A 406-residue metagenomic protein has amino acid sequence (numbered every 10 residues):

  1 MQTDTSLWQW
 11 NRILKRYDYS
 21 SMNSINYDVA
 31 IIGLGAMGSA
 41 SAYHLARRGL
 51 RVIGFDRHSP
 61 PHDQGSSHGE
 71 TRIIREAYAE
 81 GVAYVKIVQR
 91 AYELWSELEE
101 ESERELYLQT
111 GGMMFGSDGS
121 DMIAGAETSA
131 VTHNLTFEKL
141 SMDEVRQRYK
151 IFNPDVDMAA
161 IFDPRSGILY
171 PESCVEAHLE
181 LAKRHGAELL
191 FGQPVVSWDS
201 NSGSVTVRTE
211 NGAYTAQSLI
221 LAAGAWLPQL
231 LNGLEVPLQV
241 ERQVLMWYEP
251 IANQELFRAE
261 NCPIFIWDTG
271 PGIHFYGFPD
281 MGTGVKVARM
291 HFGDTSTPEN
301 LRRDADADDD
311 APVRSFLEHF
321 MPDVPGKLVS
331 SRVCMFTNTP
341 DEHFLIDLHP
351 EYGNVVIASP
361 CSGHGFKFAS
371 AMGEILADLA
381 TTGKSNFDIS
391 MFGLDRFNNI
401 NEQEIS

Functional and structural regions predicted by a protein language model:
N23-G35: Beta1/beta-strand and adjacent pyrophosphate-binding region of the FAD-binding site in flavoprotein oxidoreductases
G38-S39: N-terminal Rossmann-fold NAD(P) dinucleotide-binding loop
Y43-R47, E103-Q109, D199, A213-Y214 (+2 more regions): Active-site substrate-recognition segment that forms the wall of the catalytic cavity or substrate channel
A46-S67: Glycine-rich FAD pyrophosphate-binding loop
T71-R148, M158, F275: Dinucleotide-binding Rossmann-like beta1-alpha1 core, especially the glycine-rich loop that anchors the ADP
K86, M114-M122, F162-L181, R302-D309: Short beta-strand to alpha-helix junction loop
F162-Q217: Helical element adjacent to the flavin cofactor pocket in flavoenzyme catalytic cores
S315-S406: C-terminal catalytic lobe of FAD-dependent flavoproteins
